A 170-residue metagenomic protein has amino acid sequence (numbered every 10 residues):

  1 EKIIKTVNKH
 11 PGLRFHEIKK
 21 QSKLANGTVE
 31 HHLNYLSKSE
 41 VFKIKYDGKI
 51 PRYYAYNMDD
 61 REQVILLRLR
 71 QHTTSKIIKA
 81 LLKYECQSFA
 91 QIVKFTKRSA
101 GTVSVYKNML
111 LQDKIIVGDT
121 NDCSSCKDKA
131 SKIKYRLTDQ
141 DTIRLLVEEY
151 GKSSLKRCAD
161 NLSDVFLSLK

Functional and structural regions predicted by a protein language model:
E1, K49-K76: Short alpha-helical segments that sit at the start of domains
E1-T6, Y35, M58, S75-K83 (+2 more regions): Long, low-complexity, charge-rich intrinsically disordered regions
K5, F15-H16, F89-A90: Residues within the helices of the helix-turn-helix
H10-R14, Y84-S88: Short capping segments at the starts of secondary-structure elements
E17-Q21, Q91-T96: A short acidic, leucine-rich amphipathic alpha-helix
A25, S99: Helix-turn-helix DNA-binding motif, specifically the short coil turn and the N-cap/start of the second
E40-V41, I115: Short hinge/loop at the helix->beta-strand junction immediately C-terminal to the helix-turn-helix recognition helix
